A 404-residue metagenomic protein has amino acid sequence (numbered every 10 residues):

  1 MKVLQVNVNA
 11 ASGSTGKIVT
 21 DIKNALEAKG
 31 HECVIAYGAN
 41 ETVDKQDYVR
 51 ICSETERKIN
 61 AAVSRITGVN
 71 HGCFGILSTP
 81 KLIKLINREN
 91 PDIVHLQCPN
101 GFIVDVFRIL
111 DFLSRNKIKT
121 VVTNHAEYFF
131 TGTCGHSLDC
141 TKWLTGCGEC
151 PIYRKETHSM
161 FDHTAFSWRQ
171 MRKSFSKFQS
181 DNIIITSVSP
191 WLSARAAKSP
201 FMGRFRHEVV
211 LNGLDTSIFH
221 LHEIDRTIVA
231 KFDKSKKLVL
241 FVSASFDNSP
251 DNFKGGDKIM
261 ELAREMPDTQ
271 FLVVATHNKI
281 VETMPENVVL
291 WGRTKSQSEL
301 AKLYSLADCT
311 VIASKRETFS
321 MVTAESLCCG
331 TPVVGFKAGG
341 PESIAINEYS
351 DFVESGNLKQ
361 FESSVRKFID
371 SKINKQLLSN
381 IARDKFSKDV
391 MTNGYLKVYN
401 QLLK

Functional and structural regions predicted by a protein language model:
T186, K231-K254, M260-A263: Conserved donor-binding/catalytic core segment of Leloir-type glycosyltransferases
A197, L214-A230, E282-T283: Acidic anion/phosphate-binding donor-loop and adjacent secondary structure in glycosyltransferase catalytic cores
A275-A301: Nucleotide-activated donor-binding/catalytic signature segment of Leloir-type glycosyltransferases, i.e., the conserved
K302-A307: Short alpha-helical donor nucleotide-sugar binding micro-motif in glycosyltransferases
K315: Aromatic "clamp/platform" in nucleotide-sugar-dependent glycosyltransferases that forms part of the donor/acceptor
P332-G335: Short hydrophobic beta-strand element within catalytic cores of glycosyltransferases and related nucleotide-activated
N347-K359, R366-K372: Conserved acidic donor-binding segment of nucleotide-sugar-dependent glycosyltransferases
G356, D370-L403: A charged, aromatic-enriched C-terminal amphipathic alpha-helix characteristic of glycosyltransferases across folds
